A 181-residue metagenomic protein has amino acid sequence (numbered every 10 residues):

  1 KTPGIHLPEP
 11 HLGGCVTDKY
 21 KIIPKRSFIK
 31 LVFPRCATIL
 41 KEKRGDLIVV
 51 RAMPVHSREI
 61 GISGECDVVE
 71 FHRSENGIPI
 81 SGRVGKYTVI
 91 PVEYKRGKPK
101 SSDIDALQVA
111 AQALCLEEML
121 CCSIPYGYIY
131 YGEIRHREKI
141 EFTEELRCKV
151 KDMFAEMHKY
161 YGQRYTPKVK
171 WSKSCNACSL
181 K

Functional and structural regions predicted by a protein language model:
K1-V89: Metal-dependent nuclease catalytic cores that hydrolyze phosphodiester bonds in DNA/RNA, characterized by
R58, S63-G64, E70-Y161: Nucleic-acid nuclease catalytic cores
E156-A177: Immediate flanking context of iron-sulfur cluster ligation sites
K181: Cys/His-rich metal-chelating microdomains
